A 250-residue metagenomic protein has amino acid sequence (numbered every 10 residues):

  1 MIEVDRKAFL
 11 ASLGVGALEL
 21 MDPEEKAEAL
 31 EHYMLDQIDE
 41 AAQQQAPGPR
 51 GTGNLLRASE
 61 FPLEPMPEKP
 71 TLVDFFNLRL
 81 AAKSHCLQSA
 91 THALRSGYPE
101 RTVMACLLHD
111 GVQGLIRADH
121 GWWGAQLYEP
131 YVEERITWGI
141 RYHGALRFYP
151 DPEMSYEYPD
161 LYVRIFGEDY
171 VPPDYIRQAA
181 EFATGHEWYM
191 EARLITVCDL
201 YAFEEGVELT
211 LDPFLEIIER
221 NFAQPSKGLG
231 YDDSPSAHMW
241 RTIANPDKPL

Functional and structural regions predicted by a protein language model:
I2-L107, G111-L250: Metal-dependent phosphohydrolase cores
